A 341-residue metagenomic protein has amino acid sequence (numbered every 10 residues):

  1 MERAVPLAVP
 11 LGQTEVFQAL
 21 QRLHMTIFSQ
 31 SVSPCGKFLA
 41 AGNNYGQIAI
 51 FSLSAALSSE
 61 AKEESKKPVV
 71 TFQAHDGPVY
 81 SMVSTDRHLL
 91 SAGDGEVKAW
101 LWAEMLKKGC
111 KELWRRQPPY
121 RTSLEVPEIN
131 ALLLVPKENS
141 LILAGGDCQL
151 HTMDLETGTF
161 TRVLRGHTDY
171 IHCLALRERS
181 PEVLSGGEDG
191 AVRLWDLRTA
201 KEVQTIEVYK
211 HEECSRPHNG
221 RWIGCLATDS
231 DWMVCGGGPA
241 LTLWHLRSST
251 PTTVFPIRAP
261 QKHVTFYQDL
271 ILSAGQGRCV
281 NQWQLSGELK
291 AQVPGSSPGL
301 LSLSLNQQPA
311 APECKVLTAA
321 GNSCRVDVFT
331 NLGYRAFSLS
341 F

Functional and structural regions predicted by a protein language model:
E15-V16, L23-I27, Q276-F341: C-terminal interaction modules of eukaryotic adaptor/scaffold proteins
F17-R22, E60-E64, P68-A74, G109-L124 (+6 more regions): Short C-terminal beta-strands that terminate individual repeats in beta-propeller domains, predominantly WD40 blades
L20-G46: Beta-strand-rich domains and repeat architectures in extracellular enzymes and scaffolds, especially beta-propellers
H24-S31, D76-V83, P118-L134, D169-L176 (+3 more regions): Canonical WD40 repeat/beta-propeller blade segments in eukaryotic WD-repeat proteins
G36-A40, R87-L90, E138-I142, T161-R162 (+8 more regions): Structural hallmark of WD40 beta-propellers
G42-Y45, A92-E96, W102, K137 (+6 more regions): Conserved strand-to-loop turn within each blade of WD40 beta-propeller repeats
I48-S52, V97-A103, L150-D154, V192-L197 (+4 more regions): WD40-repeat beta-propellers
S52-E60, L101-G109, R198-K201, E288-K290 (+1 more regions): Short loop/turn segments immediately following beta-strands, especially the blade-tip and inter-blade linker loops
